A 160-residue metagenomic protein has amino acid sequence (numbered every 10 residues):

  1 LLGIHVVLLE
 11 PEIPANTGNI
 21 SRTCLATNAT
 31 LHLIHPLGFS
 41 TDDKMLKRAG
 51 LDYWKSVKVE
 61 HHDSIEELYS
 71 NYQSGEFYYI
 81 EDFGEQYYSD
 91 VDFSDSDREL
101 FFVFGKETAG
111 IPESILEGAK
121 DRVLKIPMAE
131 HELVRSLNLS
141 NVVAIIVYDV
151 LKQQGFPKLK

Functional and structural regions predicted by a protein language model:
L1-K160: Post-transcriptional modification and biogenesis factors for structured RNAs of the translation apparatus
